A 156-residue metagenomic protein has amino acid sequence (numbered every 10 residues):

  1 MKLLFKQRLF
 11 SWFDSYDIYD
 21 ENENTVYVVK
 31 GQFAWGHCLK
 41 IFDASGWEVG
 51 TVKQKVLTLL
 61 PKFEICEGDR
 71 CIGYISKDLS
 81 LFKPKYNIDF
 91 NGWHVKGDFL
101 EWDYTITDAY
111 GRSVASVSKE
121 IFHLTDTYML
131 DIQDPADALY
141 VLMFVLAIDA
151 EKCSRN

Functional and structural regions predicted by a protein language model:
M1-N156: Intrinsically disordered, low-complexity proline/glycine-rich segments
